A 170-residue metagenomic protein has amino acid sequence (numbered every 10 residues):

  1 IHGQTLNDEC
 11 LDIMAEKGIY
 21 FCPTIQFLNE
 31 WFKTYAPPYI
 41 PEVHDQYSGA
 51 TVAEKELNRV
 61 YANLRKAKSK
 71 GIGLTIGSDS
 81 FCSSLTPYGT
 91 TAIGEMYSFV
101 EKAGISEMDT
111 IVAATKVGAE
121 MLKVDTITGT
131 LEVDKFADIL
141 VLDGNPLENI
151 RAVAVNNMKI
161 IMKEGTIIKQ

Functional and structural regions predicted by a protein language model:
I1-L57, S80-C82, A119-L122, D143 (+1 more regions): Active-site core of metal-dependent hydrolases
Q4, G89-I93, V155-N156: Short, conserved loop/turn and helix-capping segments at secondary-structure boundaries that abut family-defining
C10, L64, G129-T130, N149-R151: Short, flexible, glycine/charge-rich loop motifs used to bind or transfer phosphoryl groups or to couple energy/partner
E16-K17, K70-G71, N156: Structured helix-beta-strand junction loops
F32-K33, L85-P87, R151-A152: Short glycine-/acidic-enriched loop or helix-start segments at secondary-structure transitions that form or flank
H44-G49, N58-G144: His/Asp/Glu-enriched, well-ordered alpha-helical/loop segment that forms or immediately abuts the divalent-metal
K116, V133-Q170: C-terminal cap of metal-dependent C-N hydrolases
